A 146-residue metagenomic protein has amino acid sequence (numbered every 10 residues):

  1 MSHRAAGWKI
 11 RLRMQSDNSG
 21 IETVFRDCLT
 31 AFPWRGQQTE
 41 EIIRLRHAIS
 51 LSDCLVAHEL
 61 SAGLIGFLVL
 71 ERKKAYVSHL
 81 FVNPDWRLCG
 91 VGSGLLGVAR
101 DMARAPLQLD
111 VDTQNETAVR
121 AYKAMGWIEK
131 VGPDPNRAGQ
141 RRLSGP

Functional and structural regions predicted by a protein language model:
R4, W8, L12-D85, L96-V98 (+2 more regions): Acetyl-CoA-dependent GNAT
L55-H58, Q140-P146: Short beta-strand element of the conserved SAM-dependent methyltransferase core
N83-C89, T113-Q114: Active-site acidic-Proline motif in GNAT/NAT acetyltransferases
L88-D101, V119-R120, A124: Conserved acetyl-CoA-binding loop-helix of GNAT-fold acetyltransferases
G92, L96, Q114-A118, P135-R141: Short glycine/proline-centered loop/turn elements that form peptide/ligand docking sites
M102-Q114: Conserved GNAT acetyl-CoA-binding A-motif
K123-P133: Conserved acetyl-CoA-binding loop of GNAT-fold acetyltransferases
